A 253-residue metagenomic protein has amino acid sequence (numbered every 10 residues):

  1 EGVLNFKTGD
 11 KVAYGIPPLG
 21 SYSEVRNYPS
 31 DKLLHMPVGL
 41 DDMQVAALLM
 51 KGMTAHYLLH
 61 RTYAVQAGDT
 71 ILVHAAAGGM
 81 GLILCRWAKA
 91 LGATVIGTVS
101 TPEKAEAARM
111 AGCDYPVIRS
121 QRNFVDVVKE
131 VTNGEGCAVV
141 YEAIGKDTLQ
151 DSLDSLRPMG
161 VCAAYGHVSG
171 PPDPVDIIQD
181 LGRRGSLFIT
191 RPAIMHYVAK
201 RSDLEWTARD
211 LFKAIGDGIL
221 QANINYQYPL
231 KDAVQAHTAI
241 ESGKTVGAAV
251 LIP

Functional and structural regions predicted by a protein language model:
E1-G20: Glycine-rich beta-strand-centered segment in the early N-terminal region that forms part of a ligand/cofactor-binding
I16-S30: A structural motif shared across PLP-dependent enzymes of the aminotransferase-like
V38-R61, H74-A77: A glycine-rich, Thr/Ser-enriched phosphate-binding loop motif common to dinucleotide/cofactor-binding enzymes
G81-L82: N-terminal Rossmann-fold NAD(P) dinucleotide-binding loop
K89-D151, K200-S202: Adenosine-nucleotide cofactor-binding segment
L91, V99, D147-I219, I252-P253: Glycine-rich phosphate-binding loop and adjacent beta-alpha segment of Rossmann(oid) nucleotide-cofactor-binding
D217-Y226, V234-P253: C-terminal capping/lid region of NAD(P)-dependent oxidoreductase domains
